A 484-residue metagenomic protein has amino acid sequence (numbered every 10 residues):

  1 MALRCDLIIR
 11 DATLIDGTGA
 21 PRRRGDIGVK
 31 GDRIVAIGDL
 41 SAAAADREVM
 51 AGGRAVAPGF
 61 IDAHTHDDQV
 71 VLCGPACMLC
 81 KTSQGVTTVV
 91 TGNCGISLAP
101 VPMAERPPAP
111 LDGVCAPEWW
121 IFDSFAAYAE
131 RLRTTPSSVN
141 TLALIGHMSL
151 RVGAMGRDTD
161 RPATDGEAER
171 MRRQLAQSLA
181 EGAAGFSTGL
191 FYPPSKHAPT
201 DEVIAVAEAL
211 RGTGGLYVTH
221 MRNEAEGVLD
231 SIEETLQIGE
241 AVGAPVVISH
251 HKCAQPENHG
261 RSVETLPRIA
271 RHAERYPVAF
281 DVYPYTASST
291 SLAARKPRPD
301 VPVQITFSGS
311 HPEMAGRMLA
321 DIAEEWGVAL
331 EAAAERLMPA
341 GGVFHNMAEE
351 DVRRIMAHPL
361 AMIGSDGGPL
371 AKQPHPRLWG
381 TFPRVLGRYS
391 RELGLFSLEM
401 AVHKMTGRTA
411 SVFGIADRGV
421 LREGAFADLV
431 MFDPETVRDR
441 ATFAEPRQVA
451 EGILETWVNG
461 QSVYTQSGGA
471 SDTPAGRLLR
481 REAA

Functional and structural regions predicted by a protein language model:
M1-G25, K30, T82, P297-A484: Active-site microenvironment of metallo-dependent hydrolases
R4-I9, A42-G92, A483-A484: Replace "His-x-His-based motif
C73-A184, Y276: Divalent-metal coordination cores built from histidine and acidic residues
C94-G95, F191, M221-N223, H251 (+1 more regions): Short, ordered loop/turn segments at secondary-structure junctions
A99-R106, V152-D158, T200, L229-E233 (+6 more regions): Short acidic, glycine/serine/threonine-rich loops at helix termini
A127-E130, R173, D201-G212, E233-Q237 (+2 more regions): Alpha-helical scaffolding segments of alpha/beta enzyme cores, especially the outer helices of TIM-barrel or partial
L132, S138-D165, M171-Y192, E240 (+2 more regions): Active-site neighborhoods of metal-dependent hydrolases
Q177-T235: Divalent metal-binding pocket/active-site signature
